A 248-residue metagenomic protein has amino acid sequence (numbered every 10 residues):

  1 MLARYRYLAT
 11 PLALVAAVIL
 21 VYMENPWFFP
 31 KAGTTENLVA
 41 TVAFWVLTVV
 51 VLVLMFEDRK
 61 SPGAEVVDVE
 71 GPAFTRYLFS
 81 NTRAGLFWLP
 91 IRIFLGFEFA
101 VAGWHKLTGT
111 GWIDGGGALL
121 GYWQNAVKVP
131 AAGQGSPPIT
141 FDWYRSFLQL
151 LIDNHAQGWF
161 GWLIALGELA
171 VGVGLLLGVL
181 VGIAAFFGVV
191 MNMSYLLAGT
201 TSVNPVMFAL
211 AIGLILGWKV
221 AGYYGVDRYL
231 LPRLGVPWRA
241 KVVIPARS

Functional and structural regions predicted by a protein language model:
M1-G167, L177-S248: Extended, low-polarity transmembrane helix blocks
A170-G174: Transmembrane-helix motifs of polytopic, lipid-linked glycan transferases
